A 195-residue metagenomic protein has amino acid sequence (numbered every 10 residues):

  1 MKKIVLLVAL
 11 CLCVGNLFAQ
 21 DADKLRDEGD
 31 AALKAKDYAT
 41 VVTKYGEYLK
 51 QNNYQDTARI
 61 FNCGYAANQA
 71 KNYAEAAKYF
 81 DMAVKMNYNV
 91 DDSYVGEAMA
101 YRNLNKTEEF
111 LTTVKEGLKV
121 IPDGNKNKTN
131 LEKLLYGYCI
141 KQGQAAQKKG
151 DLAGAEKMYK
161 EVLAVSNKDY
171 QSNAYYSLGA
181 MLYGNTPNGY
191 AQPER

Functional and structural regions predicted by a protein language model:
L17-N62, Q69: N-terminal leader/linker segments that initiate helical-solenoid repeat arrays
D23, T57-A58, D92, K126 (+3 more regions): Start-of-helix register in tetratricopeptide repeats
K34-A35, A66-A70, N103-L104, G137 (+4 more regions): Register position in tetratricopeptide repeats
E47-Q51, D81-K85, L118-K119, L163-A164: Conserved structural position within tetratricopeptide repeats
N53-Y54, Y88, P122, N167-D169: Short coil turns that delineate tetratricopeptide repeat
A58-Y65, G96, N130-L134, K141 (+1 more regions): Canonical tetratricopeptide repeat
